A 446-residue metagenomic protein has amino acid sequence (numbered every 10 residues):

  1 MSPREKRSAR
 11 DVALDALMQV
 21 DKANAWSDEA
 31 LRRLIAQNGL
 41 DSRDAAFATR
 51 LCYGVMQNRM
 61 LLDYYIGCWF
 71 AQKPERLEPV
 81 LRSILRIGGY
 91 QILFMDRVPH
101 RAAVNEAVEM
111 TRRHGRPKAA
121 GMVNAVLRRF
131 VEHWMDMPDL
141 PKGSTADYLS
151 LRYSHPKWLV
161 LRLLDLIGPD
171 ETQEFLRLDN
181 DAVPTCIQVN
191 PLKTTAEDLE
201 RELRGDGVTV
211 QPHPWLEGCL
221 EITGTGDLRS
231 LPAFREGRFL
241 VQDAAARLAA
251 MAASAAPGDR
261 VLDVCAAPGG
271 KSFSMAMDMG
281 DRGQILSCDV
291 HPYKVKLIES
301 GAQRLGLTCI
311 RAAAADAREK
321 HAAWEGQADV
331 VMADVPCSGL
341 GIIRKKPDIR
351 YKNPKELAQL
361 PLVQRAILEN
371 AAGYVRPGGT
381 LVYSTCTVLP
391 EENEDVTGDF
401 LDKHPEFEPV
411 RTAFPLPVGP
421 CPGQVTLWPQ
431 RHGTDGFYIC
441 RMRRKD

Functional and structural regions predicted by a protein language model:
M1-D446: S-adenosylmethionine
